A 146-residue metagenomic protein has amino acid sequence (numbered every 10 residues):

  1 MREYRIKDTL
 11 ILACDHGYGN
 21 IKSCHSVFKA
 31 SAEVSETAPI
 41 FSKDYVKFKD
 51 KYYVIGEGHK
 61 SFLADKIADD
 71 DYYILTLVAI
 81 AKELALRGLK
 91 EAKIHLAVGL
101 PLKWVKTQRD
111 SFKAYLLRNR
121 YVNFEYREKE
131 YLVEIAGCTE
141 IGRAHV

Functional and structural regions predicted by a protein language model:
M1-R143: Nucleotide/phosphate-binding catalytic cleft detector across ATP-hydrolyzing and phosphate-transferring enzymes
